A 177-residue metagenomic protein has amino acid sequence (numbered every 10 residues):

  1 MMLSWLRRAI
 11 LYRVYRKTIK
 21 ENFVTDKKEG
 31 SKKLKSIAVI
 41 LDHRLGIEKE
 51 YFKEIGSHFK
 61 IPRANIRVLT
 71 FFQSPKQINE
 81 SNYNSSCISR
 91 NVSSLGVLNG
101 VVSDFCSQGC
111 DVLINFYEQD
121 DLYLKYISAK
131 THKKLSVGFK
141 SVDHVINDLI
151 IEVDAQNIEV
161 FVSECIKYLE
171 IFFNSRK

Functional and structural regions predicted by a protein language model:
M1-V14: Helix-enriched interaction subdomains in cytosolic or periplasmic regions, typified by TIR/SEFIR signaling/NADase cores
L6, I146-K177: Active-site-proximal region of nucleotide-activated glycan assembly enzymes, centered on histidine/acidic-rich loops
T18-F23, S86-S103: Glycine-rich, highly charged phosphate/nucleotide-binding loops
E21-K49: Short linear elements at protein peripheries
A38, L45-I61, I66-R67: Histidine-anchored nucleotide/phosphate-binding helix
D111-I114: Structural motif
E118-D120: Short glycine-rich anion-binding loops that position phosphate/pyrophosphate groups of nucleotides and phosphorylated
K125-D143: A short, gly/pro- and small-residue-rich
